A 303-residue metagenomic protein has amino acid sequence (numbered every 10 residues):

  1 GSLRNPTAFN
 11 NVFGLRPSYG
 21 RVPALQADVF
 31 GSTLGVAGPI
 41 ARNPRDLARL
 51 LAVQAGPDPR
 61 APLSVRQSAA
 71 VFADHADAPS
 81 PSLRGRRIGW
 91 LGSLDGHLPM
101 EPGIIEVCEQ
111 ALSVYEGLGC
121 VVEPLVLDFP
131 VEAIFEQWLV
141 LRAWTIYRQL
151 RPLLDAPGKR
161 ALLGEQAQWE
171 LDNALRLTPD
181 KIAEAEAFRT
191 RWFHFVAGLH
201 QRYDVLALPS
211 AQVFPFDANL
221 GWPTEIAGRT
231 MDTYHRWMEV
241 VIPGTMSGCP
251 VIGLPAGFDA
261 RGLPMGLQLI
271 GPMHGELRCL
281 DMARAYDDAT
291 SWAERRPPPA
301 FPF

Functional and structural regions predicted by a protein language model:
G1-F13: FAD-binding core of FAD-dependent oxidoreductases, characterized by glycine-rich FAD pyrophosphate-binding loops
N10-E106, Q110, A289-F303: A short helix-breaking turn/cap at a secondary-structure junction
G35-R42, L171-L177, L269-I270: Short, well-ordered beta-strand elements within core beta-sheets of diverse protein domains
P39, L254, L263-P272, C279-L280: Short, well-ordered beta-strand elements
S64, E136, E184, F216-W237: Short, surface-exposed loop/helix-turn segments at secondary-structure junctions that function as lids/hinges flanking
V71-H75, M100-V126, L150-G158, I182-Y203 (+1 more regions): Acyltransferase
D77-G92, V140-A197, P209, V213-F214 (+2 more regions): Short helix-loop capping/hinge segments that flank enzyme active sites or metal/cofactor-binding pockets
F195-G198, M231-L254: Small-aliphatic-rich amphipathic alpha-helix that forms the alpha element of a beta-alpha
